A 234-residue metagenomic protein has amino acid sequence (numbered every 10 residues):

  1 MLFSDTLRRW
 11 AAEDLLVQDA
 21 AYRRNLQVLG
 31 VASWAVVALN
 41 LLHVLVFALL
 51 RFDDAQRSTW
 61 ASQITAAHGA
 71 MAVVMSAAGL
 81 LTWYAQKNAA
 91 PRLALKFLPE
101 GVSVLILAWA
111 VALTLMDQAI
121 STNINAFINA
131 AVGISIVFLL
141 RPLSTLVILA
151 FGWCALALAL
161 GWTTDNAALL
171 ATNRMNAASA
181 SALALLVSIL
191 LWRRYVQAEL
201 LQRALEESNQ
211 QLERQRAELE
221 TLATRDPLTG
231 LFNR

Functional and structural regions predicted by a protein language model:
M1-A20: Non-catalytic regulatory/interaction regions at protein termini and inter-domain linkers
R23-H43, W60-A70, L139-L146, N173-R174: Alpha-helical transmembrane segments and their helix-membrane boundary motifs
V28-L29, F138-L146, G152-A198: N-terminal membrane insertion elements
V37-I134, G152: Hydrophobic transmembrane alpha-helices and their membrane-interface boundaries in multi-pass, membrane-anchored
A130-V132, R216-A217, A223-T224: Short hydrophobic "helix-edge" motifs at membrane interfaces and signal-peptide entry regions
V187, R194-Q215, L222: Amphipathic coiled-coil signal-transmission "stalk" helices
E220-R234: Conserved nucleotide-binding and Mg2+-coordinating catalytic segments in signaling enzymes
